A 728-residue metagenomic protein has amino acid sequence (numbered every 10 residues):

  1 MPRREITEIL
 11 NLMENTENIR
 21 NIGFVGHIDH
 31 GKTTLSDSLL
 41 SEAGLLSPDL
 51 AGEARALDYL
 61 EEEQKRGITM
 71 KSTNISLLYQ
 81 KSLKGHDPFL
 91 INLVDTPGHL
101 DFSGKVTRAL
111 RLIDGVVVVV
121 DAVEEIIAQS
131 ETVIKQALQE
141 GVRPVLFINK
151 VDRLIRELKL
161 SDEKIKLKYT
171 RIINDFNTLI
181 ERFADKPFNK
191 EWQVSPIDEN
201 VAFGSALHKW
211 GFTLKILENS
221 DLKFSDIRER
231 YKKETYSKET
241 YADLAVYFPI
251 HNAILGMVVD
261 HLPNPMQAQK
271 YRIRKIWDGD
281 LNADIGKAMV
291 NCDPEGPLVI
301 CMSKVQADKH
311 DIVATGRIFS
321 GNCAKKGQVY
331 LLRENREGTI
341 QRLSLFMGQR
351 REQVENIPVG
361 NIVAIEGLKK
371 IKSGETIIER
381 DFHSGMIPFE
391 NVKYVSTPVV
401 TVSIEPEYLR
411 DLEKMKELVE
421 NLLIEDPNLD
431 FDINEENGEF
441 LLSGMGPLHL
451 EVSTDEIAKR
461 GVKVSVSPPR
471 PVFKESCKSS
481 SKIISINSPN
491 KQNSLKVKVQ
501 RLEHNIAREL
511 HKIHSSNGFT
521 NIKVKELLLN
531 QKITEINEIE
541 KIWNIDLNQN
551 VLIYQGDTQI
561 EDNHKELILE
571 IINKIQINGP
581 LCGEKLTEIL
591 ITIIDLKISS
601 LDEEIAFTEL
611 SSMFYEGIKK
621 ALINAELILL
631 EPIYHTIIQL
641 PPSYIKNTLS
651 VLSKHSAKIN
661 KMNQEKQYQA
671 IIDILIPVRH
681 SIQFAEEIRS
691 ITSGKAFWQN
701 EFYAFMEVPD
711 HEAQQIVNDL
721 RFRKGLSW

Functional and structural regions predicted by a protein language model:
M1-L112, V116, V120, L167 (+1 more regions): P-loop NTPase switch module centered on the Walker A-proximal segment
T34, V246-Q267, N361-D381: Structured, non-catalytic alpha/beta "coupling" segments that mediate domain-domain communication and provide generic
A43, E53, F248-P249, A253-M289: Amphipathic alpha-helical
N92, G115-V119, G141-D152, N177 (+1 more regions): Conserved beta-strand/loop subsegment of P-loop NTPase cores
T96-F102, L110-I134, L138-L160: Conserved Switch II/interswitch segment of TRAFAC-class P-loop GTPases
A122, L146-L167, V201-F212, A245-V246 (+3 more regions): G-domain G4 guanine-recognition motif of GTPases
D162, K166, D175-F183, P187-K190 (+5 more regions): Accessory interaction regions appended to the cores of large information-processing enzymes
L214-A268, S453: Extended, domain-scale alpha-helical bundle/helix-rich regions
